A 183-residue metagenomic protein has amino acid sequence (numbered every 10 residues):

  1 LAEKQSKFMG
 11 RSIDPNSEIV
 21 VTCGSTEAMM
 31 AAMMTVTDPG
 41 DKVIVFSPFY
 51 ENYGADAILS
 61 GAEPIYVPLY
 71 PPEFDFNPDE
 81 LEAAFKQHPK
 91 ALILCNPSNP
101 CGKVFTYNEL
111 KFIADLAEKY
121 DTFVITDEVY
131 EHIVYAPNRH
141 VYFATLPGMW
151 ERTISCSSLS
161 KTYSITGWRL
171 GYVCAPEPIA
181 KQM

Functional and structural regions predicted by a protein language model:
A2-K42: Phosphate-binding glycine-rich loop
S12-I13, A144-G148: Short, conserved catalytic or adaptor-binding loops enriched in Gly and charged residues
P15, M34-L94, Y107: PLP-dependent aminotransferase-like
T22, I65-V67, C156: Hydrophobic residues at beta-strand termini and immediately following loops that shape nucleotide-binding pockets
D41, A62, K119-F123, M149-E151: A short helix->loop->beta-strand "cap" motif at the edges of active sites that frequently abuts
Y70-A136: Active-site phosphate-binding strand-loop segment of PLP-dependent enzymes
L146-M183: Conserved core segment of the aminotransferase class I/II
